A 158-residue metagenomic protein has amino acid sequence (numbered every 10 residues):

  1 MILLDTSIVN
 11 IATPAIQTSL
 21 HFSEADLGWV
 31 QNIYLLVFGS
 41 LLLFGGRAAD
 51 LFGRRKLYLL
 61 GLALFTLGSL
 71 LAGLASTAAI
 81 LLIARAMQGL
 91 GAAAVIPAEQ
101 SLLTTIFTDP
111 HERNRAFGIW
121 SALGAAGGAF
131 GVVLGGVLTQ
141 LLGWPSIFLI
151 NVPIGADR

Functional and structural regions predicted by a protein language model:
M1-R158: Transmembrane-helix bundle of Major Facilitator Superfamily
